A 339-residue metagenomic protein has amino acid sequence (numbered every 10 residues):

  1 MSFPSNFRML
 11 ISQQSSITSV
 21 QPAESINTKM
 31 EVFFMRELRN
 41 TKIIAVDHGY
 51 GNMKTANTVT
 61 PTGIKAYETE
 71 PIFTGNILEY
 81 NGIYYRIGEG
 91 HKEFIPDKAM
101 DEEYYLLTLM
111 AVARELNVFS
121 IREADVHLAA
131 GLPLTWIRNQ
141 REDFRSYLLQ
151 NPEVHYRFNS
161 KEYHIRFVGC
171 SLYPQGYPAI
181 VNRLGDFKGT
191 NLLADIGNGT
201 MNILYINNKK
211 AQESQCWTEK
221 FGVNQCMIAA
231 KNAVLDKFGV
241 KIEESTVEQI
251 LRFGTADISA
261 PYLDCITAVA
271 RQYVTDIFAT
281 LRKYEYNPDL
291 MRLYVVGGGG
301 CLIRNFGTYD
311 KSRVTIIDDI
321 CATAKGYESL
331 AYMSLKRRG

Functional and structural regions predicted by a protein language model:
S2-L193, K210-Q225, K237, S245-G339: Nucleotide/phosphate-binding catalytic cleft detector across ATP-hydrolyzing and phosphate-transferring enzymes
T55, I203-Y205: Conserved blade-register residue in beta-propeller folds
I196-N202: Ser/Thr-glycine-rich phosphate-binding loops at phosphate-binding pockets of nucleotides, nucleotide cofactors
